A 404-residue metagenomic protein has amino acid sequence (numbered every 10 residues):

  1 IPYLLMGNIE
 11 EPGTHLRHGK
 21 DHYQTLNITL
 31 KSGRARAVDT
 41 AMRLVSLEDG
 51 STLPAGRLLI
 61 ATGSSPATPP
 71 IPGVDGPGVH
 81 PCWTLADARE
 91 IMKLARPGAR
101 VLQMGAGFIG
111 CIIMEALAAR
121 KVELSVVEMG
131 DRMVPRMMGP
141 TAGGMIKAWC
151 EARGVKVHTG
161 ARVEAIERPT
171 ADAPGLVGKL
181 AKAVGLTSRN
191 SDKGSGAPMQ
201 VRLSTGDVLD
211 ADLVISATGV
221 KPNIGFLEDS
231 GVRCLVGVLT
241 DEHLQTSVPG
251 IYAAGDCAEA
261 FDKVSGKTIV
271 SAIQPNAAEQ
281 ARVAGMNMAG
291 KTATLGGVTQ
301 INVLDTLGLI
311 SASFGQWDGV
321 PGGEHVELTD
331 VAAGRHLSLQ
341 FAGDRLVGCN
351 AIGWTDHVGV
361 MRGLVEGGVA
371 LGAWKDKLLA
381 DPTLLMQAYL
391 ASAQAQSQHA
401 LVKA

Functional and structural regions predicted by a protein language model:
I1-T29, A116-T141, V360: Beta1-alpha1 glycine-rich phosphate/pyrophosphate-binding loop at the start of Rossmann-like nucleotide-binding domains
Y3, G7, C257-G359: Mid-to-C-terminal Rossmann-like scaffold of FAD/NAD(P)H-dependent oxidoreductases
G13-H15, S32, H158, L235-G237 (+1 more regions): A short alpha-helix-loop-beta-strand transition element characteristic of N-terminal alpha/beta dinucleotide-binding
L16-L102, A183-T187, R202-T205, I215-A217 (+3 more regions): FAD-binding core/adjacent interface of flavoenzyme oxidoreductases
T29-S46, L53, A119-T240: A Rossmann-like FAD-binding core segment of flavoenzymes
D75-P97, A197-R202, G206-V283, A373-K375 (+1 more regions): FAD-site-proximal beta/loop scaffold in flavoenzymes
I109: Hydrophobic/small residue at the entry helix of a nucleotide-binding pocket
L180, V184, G196-M199, T205-G231 (+1 more regions): C-terminal catalytic lobe of FAD-dependent flavoproteins
